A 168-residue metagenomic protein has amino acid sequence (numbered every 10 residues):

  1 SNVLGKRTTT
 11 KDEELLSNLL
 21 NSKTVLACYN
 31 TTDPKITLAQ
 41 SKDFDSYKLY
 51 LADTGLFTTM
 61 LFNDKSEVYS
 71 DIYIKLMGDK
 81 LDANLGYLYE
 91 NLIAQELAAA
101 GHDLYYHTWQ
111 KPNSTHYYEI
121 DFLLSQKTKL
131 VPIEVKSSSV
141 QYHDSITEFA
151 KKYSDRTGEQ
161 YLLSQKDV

Functional and structural regions predicted by a protein language model:
S1-N18: Conserved helicase/translocase motor-coupling segment
E14-S17, N21-V168: A cross-kingdom feature that marks ATP-driven nucleic-acid transaction machinery
